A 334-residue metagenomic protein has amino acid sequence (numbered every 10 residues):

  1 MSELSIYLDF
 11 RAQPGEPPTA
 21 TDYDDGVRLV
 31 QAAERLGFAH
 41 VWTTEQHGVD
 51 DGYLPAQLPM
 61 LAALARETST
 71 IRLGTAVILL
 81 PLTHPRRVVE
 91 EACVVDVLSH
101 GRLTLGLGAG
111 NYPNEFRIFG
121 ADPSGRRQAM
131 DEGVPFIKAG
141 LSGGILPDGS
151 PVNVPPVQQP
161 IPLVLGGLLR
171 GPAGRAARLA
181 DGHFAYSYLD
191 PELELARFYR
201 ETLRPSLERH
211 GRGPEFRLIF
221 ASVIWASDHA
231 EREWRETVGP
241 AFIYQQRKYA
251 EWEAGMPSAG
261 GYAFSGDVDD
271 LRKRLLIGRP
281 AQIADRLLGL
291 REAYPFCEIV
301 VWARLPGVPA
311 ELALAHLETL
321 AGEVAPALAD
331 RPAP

Functional and structural regions predicted by a protein language model:
M1-L73, I161: N-terminal beta1-alpha1-beta2 module of alpha/beta enzyme domains
S2, H84-G182, Y186-E215, P257: Internal, glycine-rich beta/alpha segment that forms the wall or movable "lid" of small-molecule/cofactor binding
L4-L8, V41-T43, L73-T75, L103-L107 (+4 more regions): Hydrophobic faces of well-ordered beta-strands that scaffold small-molecule active sites in alpha/beta enzyme cores
L8-Y23, I78-R86, Q158-L168, L271-R279: Active-site mouth loops of central-metabolism enzymes
A20-A32, E91, G167-R175, Q282-G289: Short, acidic/polar
G37, E45, L64, V95 (+8 more regions): Conserved, mostly hydrophobic/aromatic
H40-L64, L79, N111, S187-P191 (+1 more regions): Glycine-rich, proline-tolerant flexible connector loops at the mouths of alpha/beta enzymes
F119, P123-N153, L193-C297, A329-P334: An alpha-helical appendage that flanks or caps ligand/catalytic pockets
